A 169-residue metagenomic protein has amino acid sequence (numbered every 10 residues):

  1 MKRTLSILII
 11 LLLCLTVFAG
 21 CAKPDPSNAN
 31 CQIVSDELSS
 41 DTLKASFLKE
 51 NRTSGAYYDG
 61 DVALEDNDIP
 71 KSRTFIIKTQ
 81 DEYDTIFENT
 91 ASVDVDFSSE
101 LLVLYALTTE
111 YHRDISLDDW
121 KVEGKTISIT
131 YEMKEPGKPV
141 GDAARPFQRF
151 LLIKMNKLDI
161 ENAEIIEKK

Functional and structural regions predicted by a protein language model:
M1-P26: Sec-dependent N-terminal signal peptides of Gram-positive bacterial secreted proteins and lipoproteins
G20-K169: Exposed, flexible binding/inhibitory loops of compact, secreted disulfide-stabilized domains
